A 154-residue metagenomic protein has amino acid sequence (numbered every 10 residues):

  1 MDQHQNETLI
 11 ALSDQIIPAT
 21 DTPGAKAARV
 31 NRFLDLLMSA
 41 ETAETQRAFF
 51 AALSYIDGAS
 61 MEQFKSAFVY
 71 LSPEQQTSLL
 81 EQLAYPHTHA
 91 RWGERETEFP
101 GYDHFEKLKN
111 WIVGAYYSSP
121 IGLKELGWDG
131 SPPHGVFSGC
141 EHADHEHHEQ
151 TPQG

Functional and structural regions predicted by a protein language model:
H4-E7, A11, R29-G154: Mature-region segments of soluble proteins
A11-L12, P18: N-terminal secretory signal peptides
I17-P18, Y85: Residues at helix-coil transition
P18-G24: Short, solvent-exposed loop/turn elements at domain surfaces
